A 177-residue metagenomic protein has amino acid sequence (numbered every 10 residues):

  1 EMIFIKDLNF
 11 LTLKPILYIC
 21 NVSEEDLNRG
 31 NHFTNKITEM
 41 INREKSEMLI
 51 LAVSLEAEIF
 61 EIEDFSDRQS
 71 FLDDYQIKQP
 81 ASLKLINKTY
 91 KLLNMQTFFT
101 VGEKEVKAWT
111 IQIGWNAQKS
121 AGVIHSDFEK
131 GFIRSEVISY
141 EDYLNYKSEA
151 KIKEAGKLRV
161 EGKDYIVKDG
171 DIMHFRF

Functional and structural regions predicted by a protein language model:
E1-K168, M173-R176: C-terminal-of-GTPase-core extension/linker across diverse P-loop GTPases
